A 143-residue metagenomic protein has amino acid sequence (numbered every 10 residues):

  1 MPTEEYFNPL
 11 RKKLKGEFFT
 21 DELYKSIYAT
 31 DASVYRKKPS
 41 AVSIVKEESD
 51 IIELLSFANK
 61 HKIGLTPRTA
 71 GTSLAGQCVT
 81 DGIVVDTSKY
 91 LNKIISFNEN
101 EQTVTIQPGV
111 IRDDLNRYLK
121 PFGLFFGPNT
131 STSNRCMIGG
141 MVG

Functional and structural regions predicted by a protein language model:
M1-A32, F57-L65: N-terminal accessory segments
L10, S33-L65, I83, T87-T130 (+1 more regions): N-terminal glycine-rich flavin-associated loop
R68: Conserved PLP cofactor-binding pocket of PLP-dependent enzymes
T132-N134: Internal maturation/activation junctions in enzymes
